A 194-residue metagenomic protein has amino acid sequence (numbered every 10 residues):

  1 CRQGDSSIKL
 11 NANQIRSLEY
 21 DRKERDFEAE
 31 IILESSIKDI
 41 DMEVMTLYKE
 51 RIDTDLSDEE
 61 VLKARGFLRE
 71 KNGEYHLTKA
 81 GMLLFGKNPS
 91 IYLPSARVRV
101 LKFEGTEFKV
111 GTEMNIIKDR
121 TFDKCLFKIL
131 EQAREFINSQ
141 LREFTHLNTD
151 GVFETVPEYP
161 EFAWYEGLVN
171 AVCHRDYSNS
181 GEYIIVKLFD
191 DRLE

Functional and structural regions predicted by a protein language model:
R2-N179, V186-D190: Active-site helix-to-loop segments that bind/position phosphate- or nucleotide-bearing substrates and donors across
L193-E194: Glycine-rich/acidic phosphate-handling loop/turn and adjacent ATP-lid/helix of nucleotide-binding kinase/ATPase domains
